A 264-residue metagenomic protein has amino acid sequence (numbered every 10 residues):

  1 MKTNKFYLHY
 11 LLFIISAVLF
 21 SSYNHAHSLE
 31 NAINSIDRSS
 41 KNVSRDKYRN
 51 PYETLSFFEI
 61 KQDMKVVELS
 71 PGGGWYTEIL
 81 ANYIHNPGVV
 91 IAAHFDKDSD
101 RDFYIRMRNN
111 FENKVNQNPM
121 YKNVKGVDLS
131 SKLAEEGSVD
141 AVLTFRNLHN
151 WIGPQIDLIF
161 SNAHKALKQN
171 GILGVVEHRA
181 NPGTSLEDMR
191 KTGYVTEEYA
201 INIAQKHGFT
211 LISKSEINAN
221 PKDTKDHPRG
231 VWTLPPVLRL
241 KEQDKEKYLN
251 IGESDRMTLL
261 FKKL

Functional and structural regions predicted by a protein language model:
L29-F57, K61: Class I SAM-dependent methyltransferase Rossmann-like catalytic core, especially the SAM/SAH-binding loop
Q62-G72: Conserved class I S-adenosyl-L-methionine
I84-H85, W151-G153, L167-Q169: Helix-to-beta-strand junctions that scaffold the AdoMet/dcAdoMet cofactor pocket in Class I SAM-dependent enzymes
K132-V142: A short acidic, Gly/Pro-enriched loop at the edge of an enzyme's catalytic core that lines a small-molecule cofactor
D140-Q155: A short SAM/SAH-binding and catalytic strip from SAM-dependent methyltransferases
D157-Q169: A short glycine-rich, Lys/Arg-flanked "PGG" loop and its adjoining helix->strand segment in the class I
N170-H178: Conserved beta-strand signature within the Rossmann-like core of class I S-adenosyl-L-methionine
T224-L264: Core SAM-dependent methyltransferase catalytic element
